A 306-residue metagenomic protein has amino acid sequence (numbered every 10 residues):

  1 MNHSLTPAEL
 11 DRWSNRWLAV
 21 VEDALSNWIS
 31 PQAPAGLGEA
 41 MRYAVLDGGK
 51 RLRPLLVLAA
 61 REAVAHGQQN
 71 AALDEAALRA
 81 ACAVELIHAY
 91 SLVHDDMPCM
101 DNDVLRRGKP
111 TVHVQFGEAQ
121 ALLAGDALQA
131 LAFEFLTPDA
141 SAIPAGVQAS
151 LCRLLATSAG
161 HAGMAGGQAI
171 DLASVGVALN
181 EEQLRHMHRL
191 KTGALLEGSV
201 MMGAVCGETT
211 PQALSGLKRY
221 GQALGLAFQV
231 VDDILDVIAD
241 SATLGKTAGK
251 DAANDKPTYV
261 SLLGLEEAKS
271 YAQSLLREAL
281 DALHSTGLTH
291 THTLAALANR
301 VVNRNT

Functional and structural regions predicted by a protein language model:
N2-A8: Short, contiguous pre-domain boundary segments
E9, W13, W17, S26 (+2 more regions): Mg2+-dependent prenyl diphosphate-binding active-site environment of isoprenoid biosynthetic enzymes
R304-T306: Charged C-terminal helix
